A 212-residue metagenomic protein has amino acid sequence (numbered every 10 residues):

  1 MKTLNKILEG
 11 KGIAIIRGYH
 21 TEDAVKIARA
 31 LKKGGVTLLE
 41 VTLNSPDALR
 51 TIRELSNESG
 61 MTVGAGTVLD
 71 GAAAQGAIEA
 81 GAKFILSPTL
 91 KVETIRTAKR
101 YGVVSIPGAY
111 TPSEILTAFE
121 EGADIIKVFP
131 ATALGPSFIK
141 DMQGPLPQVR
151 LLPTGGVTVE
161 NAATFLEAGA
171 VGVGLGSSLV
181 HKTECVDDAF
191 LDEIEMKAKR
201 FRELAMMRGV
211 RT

Functional and structural regions predicted by a protein language model:
M1-K83, R100, E160, E184 (+1 more regions): Conserved N-terminal beta1-alpha1 strand-loop-helix module at the mouth
R17-H20, A65-G71, S87-L90, P107-P112 (+2 more regions): Glycine-rich beta-to-alpha transition loops that act as phosphate-gripper elements at the mouths of alpha/beta enzyme
G35, S59, G81, T89 (+6 more regions): Conserved functional loop/turn residues at catalytic and ligand-binding sites
D70-A80, S113-E121, F138, V157-V173: Catalytic cores of alpha/beta
P88-T94, V128-P136, A168-L191, K197: Glycine-rich phosphate-binding active-site loops on the catalytic face of alpha/beta enzymes
K91-D124, V128-A133: Histidine/lysine/aspartate-rich catalytic loop segments that bind and position anionic ligands
